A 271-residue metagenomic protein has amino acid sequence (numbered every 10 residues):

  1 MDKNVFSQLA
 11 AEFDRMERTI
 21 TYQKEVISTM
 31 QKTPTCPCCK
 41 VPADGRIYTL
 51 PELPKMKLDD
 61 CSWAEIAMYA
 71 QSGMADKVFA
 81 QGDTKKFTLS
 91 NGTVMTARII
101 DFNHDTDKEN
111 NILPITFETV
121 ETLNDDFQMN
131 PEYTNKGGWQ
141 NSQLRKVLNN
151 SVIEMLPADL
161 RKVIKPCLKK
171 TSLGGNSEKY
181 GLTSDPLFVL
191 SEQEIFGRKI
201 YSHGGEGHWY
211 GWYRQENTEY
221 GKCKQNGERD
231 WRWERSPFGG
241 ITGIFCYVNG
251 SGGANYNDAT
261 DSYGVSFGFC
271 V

Functional and structural regions predicted by a protein language model:
V5, E12-R15, T19-Y22, V26 (+1 more regions): Heptad-repeat coiled-coil/leucine-zipper oligomerization helices
Q8-A11, D44: Intrinsic disorder/low-complexity segments
L9, E17-R18, E25-V26, H208-W209 (+2 more regions): A general, composition-driven signal for non-globular sequence regions
V26-I27, V271: A recurrent domain-boundary module in secreted/ectodomain proteins
S28-Q31, N257: Secretory-pathway extracellular proteins and peptide precursors enriched for disulfide-bonded cysteines
C36-V271: Collagenous Gly-X-Y triple-helix signature in extracellular proteins
